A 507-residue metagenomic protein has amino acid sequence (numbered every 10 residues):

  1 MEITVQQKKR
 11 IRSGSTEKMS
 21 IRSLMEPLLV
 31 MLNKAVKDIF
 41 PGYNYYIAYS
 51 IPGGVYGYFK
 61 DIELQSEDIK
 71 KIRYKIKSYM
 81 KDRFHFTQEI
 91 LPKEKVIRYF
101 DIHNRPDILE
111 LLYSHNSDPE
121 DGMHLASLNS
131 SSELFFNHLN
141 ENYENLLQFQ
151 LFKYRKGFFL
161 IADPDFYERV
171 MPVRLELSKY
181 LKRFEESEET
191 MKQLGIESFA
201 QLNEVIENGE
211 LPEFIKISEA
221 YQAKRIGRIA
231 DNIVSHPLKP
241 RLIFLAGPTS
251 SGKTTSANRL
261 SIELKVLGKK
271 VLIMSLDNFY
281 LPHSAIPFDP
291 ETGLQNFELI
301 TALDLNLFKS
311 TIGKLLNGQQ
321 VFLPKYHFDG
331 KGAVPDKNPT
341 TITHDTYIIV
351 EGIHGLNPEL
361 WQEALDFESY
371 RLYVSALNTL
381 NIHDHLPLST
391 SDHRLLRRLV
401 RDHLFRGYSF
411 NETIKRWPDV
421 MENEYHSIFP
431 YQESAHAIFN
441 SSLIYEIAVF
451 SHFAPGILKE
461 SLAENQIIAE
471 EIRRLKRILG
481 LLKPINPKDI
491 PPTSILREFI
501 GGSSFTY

Functional and structural regions predicted by a protein language model:
E2-S23, A35, N44-K224, P237: Auxiliary tRNA-acceptor-end handling modules of aminoacyl-tRNA synthetases
I243-L245: Hydrophobic anchor at the beta1->P-loop junction of P-loop NTPases
K253: Conserved lysine of the Walker
S256-L260: Hydrophobic positions on the alpha1 helix immediately C-terminal to the Walker A/P-loop
I262-L272: Post-Walker A helix-loop "phosphate-sensing" segment adjacent to the P-loop in P-loop NTPases
L272-M274, L281-G330: Conserved nucleotide-sensing/catalytic segment adjacent to the nucleotide-binding pocket in NTP-handling enzymes
K309-F367, I414-Y431: Glycine-rich phosphate-binding loop used to anchor ATP phosphates in small-molecule kinases, encompassing both
Q362-Y507: Conserved NTP phosphate-binding and transfer environment spanning the P-loop NTPase/kinase superfamily
